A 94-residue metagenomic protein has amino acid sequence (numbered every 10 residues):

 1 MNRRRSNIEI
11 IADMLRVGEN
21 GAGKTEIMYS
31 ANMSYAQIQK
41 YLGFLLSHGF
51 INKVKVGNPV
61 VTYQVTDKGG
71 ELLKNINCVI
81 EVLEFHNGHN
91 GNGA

Functional and structural regions predicted by a protein language model:
M1-A12: Short alpha-helical segments that sit at the start of domains
G18-G23: Short capping segments at the starts of secondary-structure elements
E26-S30: A short acidic, leucine-rich amphipathic alpha-helix
M33-S47: Short amphipathic alpha-helical interaction segments
L46-V56: A short, conserved structural fragment
N58-I76: Basic, amphipathic "hinge/linker" alpha-helix immediately C-terminal to the N-terminal HTH DNA-binding motif
N75-A94: Amphipathic alpha-helical dimerization/coiled-coil segments that flank or bridge DNA-binding/regulatory modules
